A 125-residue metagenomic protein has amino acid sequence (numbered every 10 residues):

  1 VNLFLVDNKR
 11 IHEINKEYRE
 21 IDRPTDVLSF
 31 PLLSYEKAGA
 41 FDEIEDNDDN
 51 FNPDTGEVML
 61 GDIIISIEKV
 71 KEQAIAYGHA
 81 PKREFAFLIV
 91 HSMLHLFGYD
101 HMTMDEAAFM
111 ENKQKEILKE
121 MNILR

Functional and structural regions predicted by a protein language model:
V1-E84, L96-R125: Active-site rim/adjacent substrate-binding subdomains
L88, S92-L96: Catalytic glutamate of the conserved HExxH
